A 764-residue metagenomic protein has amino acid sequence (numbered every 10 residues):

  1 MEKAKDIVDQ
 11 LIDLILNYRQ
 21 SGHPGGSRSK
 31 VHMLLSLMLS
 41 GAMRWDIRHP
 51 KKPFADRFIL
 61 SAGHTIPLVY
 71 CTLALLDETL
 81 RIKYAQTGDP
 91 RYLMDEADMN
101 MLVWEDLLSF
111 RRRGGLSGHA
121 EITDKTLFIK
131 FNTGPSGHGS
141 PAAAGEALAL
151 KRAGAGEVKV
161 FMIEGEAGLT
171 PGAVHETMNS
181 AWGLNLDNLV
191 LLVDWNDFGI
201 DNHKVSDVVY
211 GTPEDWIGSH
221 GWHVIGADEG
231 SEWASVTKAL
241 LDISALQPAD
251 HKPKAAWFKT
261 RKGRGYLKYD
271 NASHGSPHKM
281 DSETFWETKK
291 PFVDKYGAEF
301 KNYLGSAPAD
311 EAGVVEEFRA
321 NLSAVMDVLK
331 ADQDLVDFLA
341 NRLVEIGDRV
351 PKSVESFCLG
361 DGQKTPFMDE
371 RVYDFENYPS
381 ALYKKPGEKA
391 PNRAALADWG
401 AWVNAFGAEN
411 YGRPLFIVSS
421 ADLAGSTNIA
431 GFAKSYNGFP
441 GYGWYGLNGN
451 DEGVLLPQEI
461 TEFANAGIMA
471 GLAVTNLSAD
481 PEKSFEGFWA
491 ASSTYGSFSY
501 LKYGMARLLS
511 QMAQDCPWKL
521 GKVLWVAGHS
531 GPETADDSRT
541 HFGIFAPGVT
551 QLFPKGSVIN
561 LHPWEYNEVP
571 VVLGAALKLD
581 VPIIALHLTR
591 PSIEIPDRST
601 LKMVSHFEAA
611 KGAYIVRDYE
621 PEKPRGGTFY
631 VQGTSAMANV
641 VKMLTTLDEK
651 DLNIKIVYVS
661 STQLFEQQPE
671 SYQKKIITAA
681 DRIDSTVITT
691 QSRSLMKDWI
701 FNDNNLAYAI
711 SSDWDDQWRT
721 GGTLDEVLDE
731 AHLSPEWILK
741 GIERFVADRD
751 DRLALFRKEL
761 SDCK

Functional and structural regions predicted by a protein language model:
V8-I12, Y18, R28-L184, A430-F432 (+6 more regions): Cofactor-binding active-site loop characterized by glycine-rich and histidine/acidic residues
I12-S21, K51-D56, K125-T133, K159-M162 (+10 more regions): Glycine- and acidic
N17-Q20, L35-D46, P53-D56, L127 (+9 more regions): Short alpha-helical segments and helix-capping/turn motifs at coil-helix boundaries
S40-K51, T79-K83, K151-G156, A181-L189 (+12 more regions): Secondary-structure transition/capping motifs at alpha-helix termini and the adjoining loop/turn into the next element
T87-G88, V293-G387, G741-R749, L760-C763: N-terminal leader/propeptide and maturation segments of large enzyme subunits in energy/redox metabolism and hydrolases
V103-I129, H138, R152-E157, F161 (+7 more regions): Thiamine diphosphate
G114, G118-N188, T237, A424-P554 (+7 more regions): Thiamine diphosphate
K330-K519, M603-A636, K642-L652, N704: Non-catalytic terminal/interface segments that mediate subunit docking, oligomerization, and allosteric communication
